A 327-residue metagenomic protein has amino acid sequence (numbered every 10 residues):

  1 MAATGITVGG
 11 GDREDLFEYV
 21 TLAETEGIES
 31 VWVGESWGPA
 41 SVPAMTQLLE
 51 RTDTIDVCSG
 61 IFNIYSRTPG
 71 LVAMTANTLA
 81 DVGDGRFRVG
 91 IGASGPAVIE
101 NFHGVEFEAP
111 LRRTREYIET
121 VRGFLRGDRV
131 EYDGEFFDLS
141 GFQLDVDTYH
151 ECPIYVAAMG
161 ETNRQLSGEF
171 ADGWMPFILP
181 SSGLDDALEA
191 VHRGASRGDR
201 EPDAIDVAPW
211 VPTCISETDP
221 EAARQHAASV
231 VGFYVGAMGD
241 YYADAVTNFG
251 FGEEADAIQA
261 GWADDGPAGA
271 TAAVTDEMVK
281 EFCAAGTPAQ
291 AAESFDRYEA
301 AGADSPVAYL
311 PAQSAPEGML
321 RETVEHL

Functional and structural regions predicted by a protein language model:
M1-L327: Active-site-adjacent structural elements that line small-molecule/cofactor binding pockets in enzymes
